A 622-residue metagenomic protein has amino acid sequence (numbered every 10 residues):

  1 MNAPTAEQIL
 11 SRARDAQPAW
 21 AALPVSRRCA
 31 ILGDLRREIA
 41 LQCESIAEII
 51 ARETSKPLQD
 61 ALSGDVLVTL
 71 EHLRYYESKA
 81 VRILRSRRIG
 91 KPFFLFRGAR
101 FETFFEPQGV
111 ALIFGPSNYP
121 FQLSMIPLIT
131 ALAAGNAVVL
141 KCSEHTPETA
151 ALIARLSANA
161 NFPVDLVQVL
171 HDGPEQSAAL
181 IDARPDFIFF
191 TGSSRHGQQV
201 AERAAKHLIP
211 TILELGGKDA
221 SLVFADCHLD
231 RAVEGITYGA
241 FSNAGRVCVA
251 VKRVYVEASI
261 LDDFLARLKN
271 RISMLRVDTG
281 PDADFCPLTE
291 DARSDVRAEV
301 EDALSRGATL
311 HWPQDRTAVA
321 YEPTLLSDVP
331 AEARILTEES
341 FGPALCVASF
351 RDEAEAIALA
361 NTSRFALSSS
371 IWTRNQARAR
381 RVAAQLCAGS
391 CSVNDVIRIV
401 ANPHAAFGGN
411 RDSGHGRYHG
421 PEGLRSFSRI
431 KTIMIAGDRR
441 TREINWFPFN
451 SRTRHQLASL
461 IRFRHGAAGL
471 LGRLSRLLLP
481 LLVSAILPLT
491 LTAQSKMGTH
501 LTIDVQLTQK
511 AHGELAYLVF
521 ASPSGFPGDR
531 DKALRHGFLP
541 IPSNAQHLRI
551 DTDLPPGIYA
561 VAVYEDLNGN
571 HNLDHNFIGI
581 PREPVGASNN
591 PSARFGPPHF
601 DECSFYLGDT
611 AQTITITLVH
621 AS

Functional and structural regions predicted by a protein language model:
M1-F101, M274, L474, L478-P480: N-terminal Rossmann-like NAD(P)+-binding subdomain of aldehyde/semialdehyde dehydrogenases
P92-R231, F350, L474: Rossmann-like NAD(P) dinucleotide-binding subdomain of oxidoreductase/dehydrogenase enzymes
R195-P330, V393, F449, T453: ALDH superfamily catalytic-core signature
T317-P488: Conserved C-terminal structural/oligomerization subdomain of aldehyde/semialdehyde dehydrogenase
T499-Q509, I616: A short, amphipathic beta-strand motif
H547-D553: Exposed aromatic-hydrophobic patches
G557-V563: A short tyrosine-centered beta-strand micro-motif
L567-H575: Acidic, glycine-anchored loop motifs typical of Ca2+
